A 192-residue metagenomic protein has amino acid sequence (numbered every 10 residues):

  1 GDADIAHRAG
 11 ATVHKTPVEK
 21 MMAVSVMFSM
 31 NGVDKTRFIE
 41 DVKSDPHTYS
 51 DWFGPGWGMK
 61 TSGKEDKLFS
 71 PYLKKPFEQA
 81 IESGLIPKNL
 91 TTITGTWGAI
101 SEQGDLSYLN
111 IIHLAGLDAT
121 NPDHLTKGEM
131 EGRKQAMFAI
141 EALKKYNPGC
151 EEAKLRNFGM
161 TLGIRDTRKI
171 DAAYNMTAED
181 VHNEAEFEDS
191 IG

Functional and structural regions predicted by a protein language model:
D2-G192: Flavin (FAD/FMN)-binding glycine-rich loop and adjacent Rossmann-like elements that form
